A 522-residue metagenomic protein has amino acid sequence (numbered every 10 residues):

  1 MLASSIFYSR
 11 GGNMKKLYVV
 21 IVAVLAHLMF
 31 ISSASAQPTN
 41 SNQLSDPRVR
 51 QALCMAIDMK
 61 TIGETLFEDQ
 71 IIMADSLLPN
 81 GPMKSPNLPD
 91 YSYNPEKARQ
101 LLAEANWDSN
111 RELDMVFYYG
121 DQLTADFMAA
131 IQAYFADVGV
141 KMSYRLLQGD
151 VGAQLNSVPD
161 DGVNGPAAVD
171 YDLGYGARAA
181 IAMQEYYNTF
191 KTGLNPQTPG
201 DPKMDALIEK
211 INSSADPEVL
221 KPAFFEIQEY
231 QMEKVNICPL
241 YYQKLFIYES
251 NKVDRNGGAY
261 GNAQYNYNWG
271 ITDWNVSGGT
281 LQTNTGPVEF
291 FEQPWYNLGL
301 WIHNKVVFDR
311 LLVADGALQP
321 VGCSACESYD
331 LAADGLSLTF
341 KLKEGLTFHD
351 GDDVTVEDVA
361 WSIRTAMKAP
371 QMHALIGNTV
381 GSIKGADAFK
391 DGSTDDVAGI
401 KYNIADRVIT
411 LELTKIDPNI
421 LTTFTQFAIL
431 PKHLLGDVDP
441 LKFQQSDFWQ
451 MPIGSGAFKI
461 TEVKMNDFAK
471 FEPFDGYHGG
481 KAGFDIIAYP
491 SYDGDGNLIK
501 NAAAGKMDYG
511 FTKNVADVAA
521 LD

Functional and structural regions predicted by a protein language model:
M1, T39, K141-S143, D150 (+3 more regions): Ligand-site clamp/hinge motif
S35-A74, L101, E112-Q122, A215-V235 (+6 more regions): Alpha-helical secondary-structure segments
P38-N42, P47-Q51, M55, G63 (+3 more regions): Extracytoplasmic/peripheral linker and loop segments enriched in polar/acidic and small residues with frequent Thr/Pro
N40, M55, I72-E104, Y119-D126 (+3 more regions): Structural transition elements
I71, A103-A177, P217, L245 (+3 more regions): Ligand/substrate-recognition segments at binding pockets and active sites
I247-T280: Long beta-strand-rich cores associated with HINT superfamily self-processing modules
N284-A333, I453-G454: N-terminal lobe/hinge region of extracytoplasmic solute-binding protein
K341, L375-D437: Surface-exposed binding/hinge segments that line and control ligand-binding clefts or catalytic entry sites
